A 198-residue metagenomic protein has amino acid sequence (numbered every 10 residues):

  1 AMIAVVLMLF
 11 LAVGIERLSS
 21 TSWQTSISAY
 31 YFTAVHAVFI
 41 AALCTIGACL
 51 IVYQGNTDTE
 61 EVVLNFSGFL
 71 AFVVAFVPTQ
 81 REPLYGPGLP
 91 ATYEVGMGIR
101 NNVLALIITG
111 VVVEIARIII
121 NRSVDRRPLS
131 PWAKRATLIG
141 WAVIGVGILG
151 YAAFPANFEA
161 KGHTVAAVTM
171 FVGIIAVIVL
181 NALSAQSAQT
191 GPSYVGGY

Functional and structural regions predicted by a protein language model:
A1, T59, V63, N121-I144 (+2 more regions): Cytoplasm-facing juxtamembrane segments at the starts of transmembrane helices in multi-pass membrane proteins
I3-T21: Alpha-helical transmembrane segments of multi-pass membrane proteins
A4-L9, I46, F66-Q80, I107-V113 (+2 more regions): Membrane-embedded alpha-helical transmembrane segments of multi-pass integral membrane proteins
L18, L84, L149-F158: Juxtamembrane "helix-exit" motif on the non-cytosolic side of transmembrane helices
T25-A37, T92-N102, F158-A166: Short aromatic-rich membrane-water interface segments that cap or initiate transmembrane helices in multi-pass membrane
A29-R81: Long, hydrophobic/aromatic-enriched structural stretches that serve as scaffold segments
V62, V74-T109: Membrane-interface helix-loop-helix modules in multi-pass inner-membrane proteins
V111-V124, V146-A152, V172-G191: Alpha-helical transmembrane segments in multipass membrane proteins, preferentially the mid-helix core
